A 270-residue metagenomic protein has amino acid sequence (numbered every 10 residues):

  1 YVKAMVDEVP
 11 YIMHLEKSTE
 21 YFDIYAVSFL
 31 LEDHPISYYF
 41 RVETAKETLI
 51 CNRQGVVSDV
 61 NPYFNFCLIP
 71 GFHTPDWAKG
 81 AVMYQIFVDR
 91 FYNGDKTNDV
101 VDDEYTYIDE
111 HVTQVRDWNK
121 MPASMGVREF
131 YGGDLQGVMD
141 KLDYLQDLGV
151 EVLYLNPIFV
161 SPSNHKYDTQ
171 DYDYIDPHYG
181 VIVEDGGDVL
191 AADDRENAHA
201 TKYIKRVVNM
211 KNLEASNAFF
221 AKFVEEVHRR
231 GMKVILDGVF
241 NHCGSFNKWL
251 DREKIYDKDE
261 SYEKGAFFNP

Functional and structural regions predicted by a protein language model:
V2-V6: Conserved aromatic beta-strand anchor motif in extracellular beta-sandwich/beta-rich domains
P10-Q85, F91-H111, D117, F130: The feature marks proteins involved in alpha-glucan
V88-E151, P157-P270: Substrate-binding/active-site clefts of carbohydrate-active enzymes
